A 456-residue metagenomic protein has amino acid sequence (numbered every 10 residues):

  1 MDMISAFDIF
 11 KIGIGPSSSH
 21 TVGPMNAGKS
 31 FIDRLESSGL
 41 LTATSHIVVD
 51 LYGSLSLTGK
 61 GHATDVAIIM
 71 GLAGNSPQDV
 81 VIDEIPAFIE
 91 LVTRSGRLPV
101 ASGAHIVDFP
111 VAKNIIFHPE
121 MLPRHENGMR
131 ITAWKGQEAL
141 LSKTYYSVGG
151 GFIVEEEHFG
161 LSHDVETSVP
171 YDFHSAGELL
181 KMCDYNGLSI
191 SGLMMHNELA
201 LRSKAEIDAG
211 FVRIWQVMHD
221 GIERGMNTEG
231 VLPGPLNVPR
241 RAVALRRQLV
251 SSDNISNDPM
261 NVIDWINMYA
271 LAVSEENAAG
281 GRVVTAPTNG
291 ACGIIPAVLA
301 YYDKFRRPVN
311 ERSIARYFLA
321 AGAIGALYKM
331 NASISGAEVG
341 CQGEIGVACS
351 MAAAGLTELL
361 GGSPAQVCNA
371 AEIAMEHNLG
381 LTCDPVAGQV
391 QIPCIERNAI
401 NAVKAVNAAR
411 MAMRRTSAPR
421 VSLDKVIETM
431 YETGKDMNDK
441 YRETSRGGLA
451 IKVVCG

Functional and structural regions predicted by a protein language model:
D2-I14, S30-F31, H46: N-terminal signal-anchor module of multipass membrane proteins
F10-G28, A279-V298, C341-C349: Conserved phosphate/anionic-ligand binding catalytic regions in large, soluble enzymes, centered on
S19-E36, P296-P308, A353-G361: Alpha-helical support elements that line or immediately flank enzyme active sites and cofactor-binding pockets
H46-G59, L91-P99, L245, Y317-M330 (+2 more regions): Short, mixed-charge aromatic SLiMs
P77-I255, W265: C-terminal regulatory domains involved in ligand/effector binding and gene-expression control
R202-G340, G448-G456: Accessory "access/gating" subregions that flank catalytic or transport cores
V309, A320, A326-A399, M411-R420: Hydrophobic alpha-helical bundle architecture
R420-G456: Extended hydrophobic packing segments that form well-structured cores
